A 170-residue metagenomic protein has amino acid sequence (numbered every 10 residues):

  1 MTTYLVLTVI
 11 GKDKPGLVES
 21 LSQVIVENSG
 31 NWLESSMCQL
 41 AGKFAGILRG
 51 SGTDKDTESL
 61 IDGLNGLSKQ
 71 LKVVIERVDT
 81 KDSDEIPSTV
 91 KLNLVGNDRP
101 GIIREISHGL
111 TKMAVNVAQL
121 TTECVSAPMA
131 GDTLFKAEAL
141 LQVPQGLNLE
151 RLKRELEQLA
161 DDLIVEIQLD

Functional and structural regions predicted by a protein language model:
M1-D170: A conserved regulatory-domain signal marking ACT and ACT-like small-molecule sensing domains and adjacent regulatory
